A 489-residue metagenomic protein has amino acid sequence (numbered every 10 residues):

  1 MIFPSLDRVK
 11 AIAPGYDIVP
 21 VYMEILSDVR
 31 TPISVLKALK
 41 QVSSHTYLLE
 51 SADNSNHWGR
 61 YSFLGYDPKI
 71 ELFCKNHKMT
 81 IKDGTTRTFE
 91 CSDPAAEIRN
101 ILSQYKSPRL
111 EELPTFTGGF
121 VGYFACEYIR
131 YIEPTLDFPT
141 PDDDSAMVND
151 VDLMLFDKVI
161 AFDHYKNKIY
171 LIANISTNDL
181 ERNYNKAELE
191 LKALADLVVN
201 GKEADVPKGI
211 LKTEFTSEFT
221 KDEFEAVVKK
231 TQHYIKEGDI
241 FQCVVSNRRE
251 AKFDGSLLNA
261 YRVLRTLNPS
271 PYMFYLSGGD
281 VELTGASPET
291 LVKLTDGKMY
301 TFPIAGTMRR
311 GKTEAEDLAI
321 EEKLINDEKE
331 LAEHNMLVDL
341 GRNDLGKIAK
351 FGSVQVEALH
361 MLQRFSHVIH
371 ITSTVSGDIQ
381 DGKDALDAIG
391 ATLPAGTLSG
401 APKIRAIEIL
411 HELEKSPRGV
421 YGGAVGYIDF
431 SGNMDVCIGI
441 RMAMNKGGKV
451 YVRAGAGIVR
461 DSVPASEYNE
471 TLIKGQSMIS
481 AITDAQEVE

Functional and structural regions predicted by a protein language model:
M1-E489: Extended alpha-helical targeting/anchoring segments, especially N-terminal organellar/secretory targeting helices
